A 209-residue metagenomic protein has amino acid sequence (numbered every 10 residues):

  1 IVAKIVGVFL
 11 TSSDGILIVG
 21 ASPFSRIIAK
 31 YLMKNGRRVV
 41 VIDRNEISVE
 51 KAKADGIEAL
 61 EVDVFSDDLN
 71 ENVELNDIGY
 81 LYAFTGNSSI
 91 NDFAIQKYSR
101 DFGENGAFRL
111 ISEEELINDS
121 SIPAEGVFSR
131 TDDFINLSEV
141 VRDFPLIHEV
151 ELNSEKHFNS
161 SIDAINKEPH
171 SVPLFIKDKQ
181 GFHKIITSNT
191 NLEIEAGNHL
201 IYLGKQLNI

Functional and structural regions predicted by a protein language model:
I1-I209: Cytosolic regulatory regions of ion transport systems
